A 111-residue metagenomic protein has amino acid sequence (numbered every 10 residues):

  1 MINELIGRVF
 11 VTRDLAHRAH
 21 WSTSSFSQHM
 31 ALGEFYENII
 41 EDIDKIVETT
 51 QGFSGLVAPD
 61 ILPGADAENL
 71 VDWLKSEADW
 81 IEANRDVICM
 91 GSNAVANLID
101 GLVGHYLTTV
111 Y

Functional and structural regions predicted by a protein language model:
M1-I6, T12, A67-L70: Disorder-to-helix initiation segments
I2, I6, I39-I46, I61 (+3 more regions): Weak global preference for isoleucine
N3, F26, G33, G64 (+2 more regions): Charge-dense, low-complexity intrinsically disordered segments
G7-W21, E41-D44, E48, K75-A83 (+2 more regions): Generic structural signal for well-ordered, non-membrane alpha-helices
V11-E34, G91: Helix-loop segments that flank and shape redox-cofactor active sites
H29-A58: Conserved alpha-helical segments that form or flank metal/cofactor-binding pockets of metalloenzymes
I61-Y111: Acidic/histidine-rich alpha-helical segments that form the ligand environment of transition-metal centers
